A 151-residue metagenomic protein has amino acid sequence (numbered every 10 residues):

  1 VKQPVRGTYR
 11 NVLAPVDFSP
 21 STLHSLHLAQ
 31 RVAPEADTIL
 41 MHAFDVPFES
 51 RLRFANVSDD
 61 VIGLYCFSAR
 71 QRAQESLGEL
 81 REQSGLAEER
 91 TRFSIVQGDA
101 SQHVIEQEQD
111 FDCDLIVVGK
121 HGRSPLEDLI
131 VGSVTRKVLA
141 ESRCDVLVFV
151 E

Functional and structural regions predicted by a protein language model:
V1-Q3, V146-V150: Short beta-strand elements of ligand-binding domains
T8-G63: Small/aliphatic-rich secondary-structure junction motif
Y9, L115-E141, E151: Glycine-rich, Arg-bearing micro-motifs that act as flexible, cationic patches
R31, Q109-D110, A140: Solvent-exposed polar/charged
I39-M41, R92-V96, L147: General small-molecule cofactor/ligand-binding pocket signal
D59-E75: A short acidic, glycine-rich active-site loop that binds or catalyzes chemistry on phosphate/adenosine moieties
R81-I116, R123-S124: Structural beta-alpha unit
